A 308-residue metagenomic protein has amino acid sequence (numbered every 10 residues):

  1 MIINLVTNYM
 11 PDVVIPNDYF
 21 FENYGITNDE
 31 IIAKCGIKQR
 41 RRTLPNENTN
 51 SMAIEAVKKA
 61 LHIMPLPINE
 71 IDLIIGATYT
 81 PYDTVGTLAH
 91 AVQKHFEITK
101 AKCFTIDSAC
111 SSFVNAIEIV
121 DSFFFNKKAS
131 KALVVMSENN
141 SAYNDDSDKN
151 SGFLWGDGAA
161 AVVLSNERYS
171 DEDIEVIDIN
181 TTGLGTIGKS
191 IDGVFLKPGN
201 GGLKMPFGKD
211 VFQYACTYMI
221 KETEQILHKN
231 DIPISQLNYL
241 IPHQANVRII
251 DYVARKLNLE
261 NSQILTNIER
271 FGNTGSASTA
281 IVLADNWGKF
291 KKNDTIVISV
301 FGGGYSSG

Functional and structural regions predicted by a protein language model:
M1-P45, D148-Q213, T217, K221 (+1 more regions): Condensing-enzyme catalytic core mediating Claisen C-C bond formation in acyl metabolism
I3, N46-S108, L227-I250, K256: Conserved beta-ketoacyl condensing-enzyme motif
Y24-A33, D83-E97, S130-N140, I191-L196 (+1 more regions): Acidic-glycine-rich active-site phosphate/pyrophosphate-binding loop
N50, I54-V57, T80-P81, T99 (+2 more regions): Claisen-condensing/thiolase-fold acyl-transfer catalytic domains that form or cleave C-C bonds in fatty acid
A77, D107, A132-E138, L164 (+2 more regions): Short beta-strand segments
F123-G156: Flexible, glycine-rich active-site loops centered on histidine and acidic residues that chelate a metal or position
G201-I268: A contiguous, well-structured pocket-lining segment that forms one wall/lid of small-molecule binding clefts in soluble
